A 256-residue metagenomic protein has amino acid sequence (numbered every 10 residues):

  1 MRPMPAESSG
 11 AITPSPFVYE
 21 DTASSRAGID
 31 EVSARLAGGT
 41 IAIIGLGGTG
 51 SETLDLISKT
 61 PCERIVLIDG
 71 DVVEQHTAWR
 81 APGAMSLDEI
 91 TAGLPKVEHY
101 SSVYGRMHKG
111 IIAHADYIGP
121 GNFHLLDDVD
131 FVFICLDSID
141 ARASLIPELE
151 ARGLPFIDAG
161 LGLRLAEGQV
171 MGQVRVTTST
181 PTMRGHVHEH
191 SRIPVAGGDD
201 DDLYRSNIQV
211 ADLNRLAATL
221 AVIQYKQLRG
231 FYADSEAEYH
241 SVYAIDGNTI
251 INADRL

Functional and structural regions predicted by a protein language model:
M1-G39: Glycine/serine-rich phosphate-binding loop and adjoining beta1-alpha1 elements at the start of nucleotide-handling
M1-I12, H124-F131, C135-L256: Glycine-rich phosphate/adenylate-binding loop
I29-E74: Glycine-rich adenosine-cofactor-binding loop
L54-L56, W79-R80, S144-P147: Short amphipathic alpha-helical segments
R64, G110-I112, P155: Conserved beta-strand segments of alpha/beta enzyme cores
L67-H108: Glycine-rich phosphate-binding loop and adjoining beta1-alpha1-beta2 segment of Rossmann-like nucleotide-binding folds
V97-F131, L136-A143: A structured beta-alpha segment of the ubiquitous adenosine-cofactor-binding alpha/beta core
